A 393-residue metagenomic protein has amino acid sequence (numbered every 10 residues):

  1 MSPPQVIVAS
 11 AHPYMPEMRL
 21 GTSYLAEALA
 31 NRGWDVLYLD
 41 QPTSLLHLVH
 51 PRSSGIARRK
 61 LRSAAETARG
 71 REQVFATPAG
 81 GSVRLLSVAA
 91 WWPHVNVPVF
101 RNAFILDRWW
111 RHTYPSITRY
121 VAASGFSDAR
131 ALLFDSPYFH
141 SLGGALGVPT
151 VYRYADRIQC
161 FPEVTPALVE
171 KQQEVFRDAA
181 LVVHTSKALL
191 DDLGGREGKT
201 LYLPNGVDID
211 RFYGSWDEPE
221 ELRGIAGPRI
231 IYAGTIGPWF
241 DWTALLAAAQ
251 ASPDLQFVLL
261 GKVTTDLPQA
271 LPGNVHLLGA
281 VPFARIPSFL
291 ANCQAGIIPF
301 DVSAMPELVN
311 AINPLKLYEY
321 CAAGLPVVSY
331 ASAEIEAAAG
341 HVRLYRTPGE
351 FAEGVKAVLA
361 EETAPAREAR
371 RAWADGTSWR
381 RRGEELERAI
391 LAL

Functional and structural regions predicted by a protein language model:
L25, P115-A122, V164-V182: Membrane-proximal helix-turn-helix segments that form the acceptor-binding/catalytic region of lipid-linked
S44, H50-R119, A123-S124, H276: A conserved catalytic-core segment of Leloir-type glycosyltransferases
R101-R108, I209-N292, L317, Y345-T347: Conserved catalytic-core segment of nucleotide-activated headgroup transferases in glycan assembly
A188, L203-I209, S215: Carbohydrate-associated surface elements
A280, H341-G349, K356-E362: Conserved acidic donor-binding segment of nucleotide-sugar-dependent glycosyltransferases
A291-N310, L325: Acidic donor-binding loop of glycosyltransferase active sites
E319-S329: Short hydrophobic beta-strand element within catalytic cores of glycosyltransferases and related nucleotide-activated
T363-L393: A charged, aromatic-enriched C-terminal amphipathic alpha-helix characteristic of glycosyltransferases across folds
